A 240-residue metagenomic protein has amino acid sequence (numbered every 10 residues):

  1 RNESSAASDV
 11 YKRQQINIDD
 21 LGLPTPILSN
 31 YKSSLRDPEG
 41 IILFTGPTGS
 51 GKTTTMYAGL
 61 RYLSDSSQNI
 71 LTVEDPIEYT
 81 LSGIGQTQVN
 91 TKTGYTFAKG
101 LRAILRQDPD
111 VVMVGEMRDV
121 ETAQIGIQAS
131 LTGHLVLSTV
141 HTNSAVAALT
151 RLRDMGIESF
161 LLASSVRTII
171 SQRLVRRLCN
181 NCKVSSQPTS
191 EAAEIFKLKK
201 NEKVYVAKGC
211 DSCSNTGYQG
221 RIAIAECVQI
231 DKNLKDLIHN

Functional and structural regions predicted by a protein language model:
S5-N240: Short, flexible helix-loop junctions that flank or precede catalytic/ligand sites
